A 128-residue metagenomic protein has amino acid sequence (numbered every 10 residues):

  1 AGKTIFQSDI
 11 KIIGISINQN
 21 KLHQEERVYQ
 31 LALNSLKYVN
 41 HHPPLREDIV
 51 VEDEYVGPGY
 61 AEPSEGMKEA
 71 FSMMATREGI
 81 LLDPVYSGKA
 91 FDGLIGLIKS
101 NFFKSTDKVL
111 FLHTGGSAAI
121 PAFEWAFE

Functional and structural regions predicted by a protein language model:
A1-I49, D53, L112-E128: Glycine-rich phosphate/pyrophosphate-binding loop at beta-loop-alpha junctions
E47-D48, E52-S105: Active-site-adjacent helical/loop segments in soluble small-molecule enzymes
S105-T106, E128: Short, intrinsically disordered/low-complexity patches at protein termini and at juxtamembrane boundaries
K108-L110: Conserved beta-strand elements of the Class I
